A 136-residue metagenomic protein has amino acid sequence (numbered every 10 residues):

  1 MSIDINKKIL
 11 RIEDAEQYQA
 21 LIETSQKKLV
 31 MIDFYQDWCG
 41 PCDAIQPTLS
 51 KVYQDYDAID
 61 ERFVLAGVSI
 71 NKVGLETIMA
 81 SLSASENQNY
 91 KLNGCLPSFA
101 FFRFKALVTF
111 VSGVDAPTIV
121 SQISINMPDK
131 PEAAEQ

Functional and structural regions predicted by a protein language model:
M1-L29, T118-Q136: N-terminal leader/targeting and pre-domain segments
I3-I5, Y35-Q36, K105-V108: Short interface patches used for recognition in eukaryotic signaling and trafficking proteins
K8, Y35, A66: Conserved Rossmann-like nucleotide-binding pocket used by diverse enzymes that bind dinucleotide cofactors
Y18, F34-Y35, F102: Conserved hydrophobic/aromatic "anchor" residues that stabilize well-ordered secondary structure elements
K28, Y35-W38, C95: Short pre-active-site segment immediately N-terminal to redox-active cysteine/selenocysteine motifs in thiol-based
M31, P41, G67: Conserved SAM-binding loop
F34-T48: Conserved redox-active cysteine motifs that mediate thiol-disulfide chemistry, especially di-cysteine Cys-X(1-2)-Cys
S50-D129: Thioredoxin-like thiol-disulfide oxidoreductase module
